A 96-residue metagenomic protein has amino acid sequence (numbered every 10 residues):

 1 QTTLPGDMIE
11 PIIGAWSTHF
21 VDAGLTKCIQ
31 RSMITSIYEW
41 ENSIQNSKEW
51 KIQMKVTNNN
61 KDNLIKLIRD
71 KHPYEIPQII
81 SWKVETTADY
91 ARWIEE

Functional and structural regions predicted by a protein language model:
Q1-E96: Positively charged, small/polar-rich N-terminal and surface patches that mediate targeting and assembly and bind
